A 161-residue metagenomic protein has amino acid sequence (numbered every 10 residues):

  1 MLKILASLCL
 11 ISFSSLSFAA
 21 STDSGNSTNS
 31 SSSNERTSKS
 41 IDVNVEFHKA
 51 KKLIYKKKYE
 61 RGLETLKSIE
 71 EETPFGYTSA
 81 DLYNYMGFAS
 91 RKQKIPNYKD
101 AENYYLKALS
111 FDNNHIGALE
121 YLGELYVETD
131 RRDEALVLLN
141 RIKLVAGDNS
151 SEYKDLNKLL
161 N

Functional and structural regions predicted by a protein language model:
T22-I41, L136-N161: Terminal, low-structured helical/coil segments at or just beyond the last alpha-helical repeat
K56, Q93-I95, T129: Structural motif corresponding to the intra-repeat A-B loop/turn of tetratricopeptide repeats
P74-Y77, N113, G147: Short coil turns that delineate tetratricopeptide repeat
S79-L82, A118, E152-Y153: TPR alpha-solenoid repeat register
Y85, Y121, D155-L159: Canonical tetratricopeptide repeat
